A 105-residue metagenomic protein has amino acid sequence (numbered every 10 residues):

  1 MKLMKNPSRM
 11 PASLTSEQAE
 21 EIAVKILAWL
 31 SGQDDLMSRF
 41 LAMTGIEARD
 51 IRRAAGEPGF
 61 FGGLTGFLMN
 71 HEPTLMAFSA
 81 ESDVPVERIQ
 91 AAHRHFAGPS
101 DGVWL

Functional and structural regions predicted by a protein language model:
M1-L105: Metal- and O2-centered redox machinery and metal/ROS homeostasis
